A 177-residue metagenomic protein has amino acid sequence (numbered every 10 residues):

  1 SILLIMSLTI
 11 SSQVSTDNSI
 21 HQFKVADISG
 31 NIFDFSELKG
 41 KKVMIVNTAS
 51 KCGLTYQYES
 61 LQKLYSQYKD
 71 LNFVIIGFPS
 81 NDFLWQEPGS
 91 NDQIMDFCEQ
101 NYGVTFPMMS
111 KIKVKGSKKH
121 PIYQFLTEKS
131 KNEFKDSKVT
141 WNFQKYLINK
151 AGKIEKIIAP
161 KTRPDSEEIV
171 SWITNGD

Functional and structural regions predicted by a protein language model:
S1-D17: Bacterial Sec-dependent N-terminal signal peptides
Q13-S36, Y56, P121: N-terminal "domain-start" segment that seeds a small globular fold
D27, N47-K51: Amphipathic alpha-helical repeat scaffolds
L38-V43: Proline/glycine-enriched tight loop/beta-turn segments at coil->beta junctions that connect or precede beta-strands
L54-H120: Structural microenvironment flanking redox-active thiols in thiol-disulfide oxidoreductases
P121-Q124, K129-D177: Thiol-/selenol-based redox modules, centered on thioredoxin-like and closely related oxidoreductase domains
